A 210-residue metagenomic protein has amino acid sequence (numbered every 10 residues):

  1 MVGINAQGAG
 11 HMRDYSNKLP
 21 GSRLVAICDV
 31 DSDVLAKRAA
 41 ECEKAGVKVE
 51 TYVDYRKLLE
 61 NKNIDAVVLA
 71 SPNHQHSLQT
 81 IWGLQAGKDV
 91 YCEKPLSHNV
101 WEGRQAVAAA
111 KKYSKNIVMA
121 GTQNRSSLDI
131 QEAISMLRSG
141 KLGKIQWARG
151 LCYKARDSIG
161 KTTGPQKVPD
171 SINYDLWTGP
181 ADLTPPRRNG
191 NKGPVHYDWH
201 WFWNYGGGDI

Functional and structural regions predicted by a protein language model:
M1, A6, M119, R138-K141 (+1 more regions): Short glycine/serine/threonine-biased micro-segments
M1-C92, W101-I117: N-terminal glycine-/serine-/threonine-rich beta1-alpha1-beta2 phosphate-ribose binding loop of Rossmann-like
G10-M12, T122-D129, Y153-I210: Mid-domain beta-loop-alpha active-site segment that forms a flexible, acidic cofactor/metal-binding surface
A26-C28, V68, Q146-R149, T178: Residues embedded in well-ordered beta-strands within globular domains across many folds
E60-N61, S139-K141, P186: Surface-exposed acidic, glycine-flexible loop patches that form ligand/cofactor-binding and adhesion interfaces
V67, I145, P186-N189: Short, hydrophobic secondary-structure boundary micro-motifs
D89-Y91, S97-S171: A contiguous active-site-proximal alpha/beta segment in oxidoreductase catalytic domains
